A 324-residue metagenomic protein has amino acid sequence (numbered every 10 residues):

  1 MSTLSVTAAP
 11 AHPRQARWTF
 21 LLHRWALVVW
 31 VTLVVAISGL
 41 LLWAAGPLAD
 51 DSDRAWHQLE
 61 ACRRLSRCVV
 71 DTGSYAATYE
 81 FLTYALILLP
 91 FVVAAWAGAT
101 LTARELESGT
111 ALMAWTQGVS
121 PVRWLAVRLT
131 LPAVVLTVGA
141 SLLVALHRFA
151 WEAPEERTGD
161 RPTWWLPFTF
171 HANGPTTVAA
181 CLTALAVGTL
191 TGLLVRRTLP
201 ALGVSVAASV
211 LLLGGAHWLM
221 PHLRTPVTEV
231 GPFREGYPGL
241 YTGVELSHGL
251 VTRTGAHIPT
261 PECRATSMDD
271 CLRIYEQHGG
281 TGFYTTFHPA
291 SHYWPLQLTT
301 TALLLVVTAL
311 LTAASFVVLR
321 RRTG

Functional and structural regions predicted by a protein language model:
M1-V35, V317: Aromatic- and glycine-rich beta-strand/loop motifs that create alpha-glucan
S2-V6, C271-Q277, P295-G324: Junction motif at the cytosolic side of a transmembrane helix
V6, V35-L42, G73, E80-T83 (+3 more regions): Secretory targeting signals
H23-W30, L86-L89, P121-R148: Selective transmembrane-helix segments that form parts of the transport pathway or gating/packing helices in multipass
W25-C62, A85-A95, V204-A216: Hydrophobic alpha-helical transmembrane segments of multi-pass membrane transport/permease proteins
D50-G98, F287-L303: Membrane-embedded or membrane-proximal helical elements that form or frame transporter/channel pores
A97-Q117: Transmembrane helix boundary and interhelical loop/hinge segments in multi-pass membrane proteins
V204-A265: Aromatic-rich transmembrane-lumenal/periplasmic boundary elements in polytopic membrane proteins
